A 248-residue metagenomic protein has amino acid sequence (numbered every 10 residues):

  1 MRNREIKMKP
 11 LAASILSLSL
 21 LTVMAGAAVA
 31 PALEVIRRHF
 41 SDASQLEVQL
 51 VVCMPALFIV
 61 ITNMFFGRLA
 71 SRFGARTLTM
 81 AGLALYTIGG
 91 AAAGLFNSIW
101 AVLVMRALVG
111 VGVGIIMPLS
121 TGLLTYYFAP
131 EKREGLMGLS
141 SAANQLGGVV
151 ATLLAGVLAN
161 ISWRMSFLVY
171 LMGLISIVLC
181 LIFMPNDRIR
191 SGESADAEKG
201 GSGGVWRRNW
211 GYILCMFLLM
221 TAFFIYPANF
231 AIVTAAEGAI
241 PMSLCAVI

Functional and structural regions predicted by a protein language model:
R2-R4, P185-Y212: Juxtamembrane intracellular "pre-TM" segments in multi-pass secondary transporters
P10-Q45, F66, Y226-A231: Extracytoplasmic
A27, P55-M64, G148-V149: Residue-level signature of mid-helix packing/kink "hotspots" within the transmembrane helices of 12-pass Major
I61-W100: Conserved MFS/SLC helix-loop-helix module at the cytosolic interface between two early adjacent transmembrane helices
G89-G94, V109, C180-L181: MFS-fold secondary transporters
I99, M105-N144: Cytoplasmic helix-loop-helix junction between adjacent transmembrane helices in 12-TM secondary transporters
P130-E131, L139-F183: Helix-loop-helix hairpin linking two adjacent transmembrane segments in secondary transporters
N209-I248: Extracytoplasmic gate region of multi-pass secondary transporters
